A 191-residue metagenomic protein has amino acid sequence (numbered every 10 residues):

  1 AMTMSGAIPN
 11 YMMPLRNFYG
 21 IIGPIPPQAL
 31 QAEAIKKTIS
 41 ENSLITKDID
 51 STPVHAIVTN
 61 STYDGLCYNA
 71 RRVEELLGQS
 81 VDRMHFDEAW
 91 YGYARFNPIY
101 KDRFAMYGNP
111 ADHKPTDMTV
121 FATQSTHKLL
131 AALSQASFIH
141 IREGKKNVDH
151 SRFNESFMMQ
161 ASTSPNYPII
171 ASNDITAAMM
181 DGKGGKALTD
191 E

Functional and structural regions predicted by a protein language model:
A1-E191: Conserved PLP-enzyme active-site core in the AAT-like
